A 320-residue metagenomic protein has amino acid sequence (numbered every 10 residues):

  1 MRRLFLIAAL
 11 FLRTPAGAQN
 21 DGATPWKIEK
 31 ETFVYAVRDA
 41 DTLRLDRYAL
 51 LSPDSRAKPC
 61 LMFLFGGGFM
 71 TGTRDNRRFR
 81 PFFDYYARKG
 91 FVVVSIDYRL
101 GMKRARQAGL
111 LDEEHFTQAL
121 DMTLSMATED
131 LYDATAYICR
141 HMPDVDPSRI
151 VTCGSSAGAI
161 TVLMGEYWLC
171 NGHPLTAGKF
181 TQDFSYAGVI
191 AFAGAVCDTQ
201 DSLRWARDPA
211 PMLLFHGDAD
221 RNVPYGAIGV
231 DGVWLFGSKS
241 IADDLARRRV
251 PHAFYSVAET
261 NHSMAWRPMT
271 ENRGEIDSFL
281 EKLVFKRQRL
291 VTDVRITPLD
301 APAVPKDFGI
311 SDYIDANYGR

Functional and structural regions predicted by a protein language model:
Q19-R56: N-terminal cap/lid segment of alpha/beta-hydrolase-fold proteins
A57-G68: Short beta-strand element of the alpha/beta-hydrolase
G68-T71, V93, Y137: Serine-hydrolase catalytic-loop signature spanning alpha/beta hydrolases and amidase-signature enzymes
D75-I96, K103-A105: Short amphipathic alpha-helix adjacent to the substrate-entry channel of hydrolases
E114-M142: Alpha/beta-hydrolase active-site loop
D133-D208: Primarily recognizes the serine-hydrolase "nucleophile elbow" in alpha/beta-hydrolase and SGNH/GDSL folds
A177-R248: The feature captures the conserved acid-bearing segment of alpha/beta-hydrolase catalytic domains
D243-R320: C-terminal catalytic histidine-bearing segment of alpha/beta-hydrolase fold enzymes
